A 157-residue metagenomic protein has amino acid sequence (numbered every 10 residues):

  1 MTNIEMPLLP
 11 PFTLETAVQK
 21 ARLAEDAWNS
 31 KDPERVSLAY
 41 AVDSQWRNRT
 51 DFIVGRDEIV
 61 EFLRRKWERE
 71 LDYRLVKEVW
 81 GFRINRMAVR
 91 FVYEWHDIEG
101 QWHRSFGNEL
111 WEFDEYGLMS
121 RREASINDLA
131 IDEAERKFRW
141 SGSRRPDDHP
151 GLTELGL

Functional and structural regions predicted by a protein language model:
M1-V42, L152-L157: Short, low-complexity N-terminal intrinsically disordered segments enriched in polar/charged residues
T2, A24, R47-T50, P146-D147: Intrinsic-disorder/low-complexity regions
T2-F12, E61-L157: A beta-strand edge to alpha-helix "cap/lid" segment located at domain peripheries
T16-Q19, P33-M87: A solvent-exposed, acidic/Ser-Thr-rich amphipathic alpha-helical stretch
